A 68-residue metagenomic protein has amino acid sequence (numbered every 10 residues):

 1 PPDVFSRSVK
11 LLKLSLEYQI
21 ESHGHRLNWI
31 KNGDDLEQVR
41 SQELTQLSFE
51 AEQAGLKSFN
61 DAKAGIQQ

Functional and structural regions predicted by a protein language model:
P1-K13: Short, charge/polar-rich alpha-helical segments
L11, E17, E21-Q68: C-terminal amphipathic alpha-helix
